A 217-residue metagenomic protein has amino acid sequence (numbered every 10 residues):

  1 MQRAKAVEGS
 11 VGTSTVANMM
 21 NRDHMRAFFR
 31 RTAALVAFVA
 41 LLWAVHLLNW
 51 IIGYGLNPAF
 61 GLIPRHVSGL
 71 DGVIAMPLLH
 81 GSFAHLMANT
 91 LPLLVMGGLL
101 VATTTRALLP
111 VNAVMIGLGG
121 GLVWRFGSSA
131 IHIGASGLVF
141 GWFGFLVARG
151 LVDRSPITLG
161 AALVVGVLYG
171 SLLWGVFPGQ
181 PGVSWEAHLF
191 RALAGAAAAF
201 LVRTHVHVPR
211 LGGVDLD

Functional and structural regions predicted by a protein language model:
Q2-D217: A detector for small-residue-rich transmembrane helices and their helix-helix packing motifs
